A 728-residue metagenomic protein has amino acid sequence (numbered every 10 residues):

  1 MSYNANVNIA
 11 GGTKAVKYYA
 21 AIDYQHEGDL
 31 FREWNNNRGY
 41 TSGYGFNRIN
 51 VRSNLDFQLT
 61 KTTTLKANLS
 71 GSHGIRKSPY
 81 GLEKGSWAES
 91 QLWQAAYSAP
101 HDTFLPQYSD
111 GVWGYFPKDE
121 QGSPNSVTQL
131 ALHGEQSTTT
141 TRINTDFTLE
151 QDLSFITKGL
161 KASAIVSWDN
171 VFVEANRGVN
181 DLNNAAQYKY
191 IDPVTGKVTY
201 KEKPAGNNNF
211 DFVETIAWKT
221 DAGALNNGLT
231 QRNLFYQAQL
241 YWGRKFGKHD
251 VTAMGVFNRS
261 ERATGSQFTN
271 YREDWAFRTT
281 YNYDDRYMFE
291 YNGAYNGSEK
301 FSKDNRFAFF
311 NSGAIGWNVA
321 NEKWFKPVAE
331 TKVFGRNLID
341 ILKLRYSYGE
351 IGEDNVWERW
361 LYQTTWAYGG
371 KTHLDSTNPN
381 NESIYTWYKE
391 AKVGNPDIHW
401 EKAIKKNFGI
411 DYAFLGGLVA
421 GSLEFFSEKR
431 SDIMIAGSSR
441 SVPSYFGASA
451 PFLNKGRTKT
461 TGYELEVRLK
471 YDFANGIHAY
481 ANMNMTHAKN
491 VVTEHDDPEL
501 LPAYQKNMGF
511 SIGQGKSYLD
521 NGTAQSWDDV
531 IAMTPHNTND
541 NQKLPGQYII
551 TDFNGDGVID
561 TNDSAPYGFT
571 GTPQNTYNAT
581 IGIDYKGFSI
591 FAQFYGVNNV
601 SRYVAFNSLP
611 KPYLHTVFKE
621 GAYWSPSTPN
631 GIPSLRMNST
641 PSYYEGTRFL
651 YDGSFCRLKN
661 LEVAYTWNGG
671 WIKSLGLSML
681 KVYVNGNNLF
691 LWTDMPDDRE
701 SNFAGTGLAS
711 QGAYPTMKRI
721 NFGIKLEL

Functional and structural regions predicted by a protein language model:
M1, G81-A88, E358-L361, K371-H373 (+4 more regions): Conserved small-residue
S2-D23, E27-F31, S42-P124, Q136-T140 (+7 more regions): Flexible loop and strand-edge segments within Gram-negative outer membrane beta-barrel domains
G12-A15, L30, T62, S78 (+13 more regions): Short loop/turn motifs that connect adjacent beta-strands in outer-membrane beta-barrel proteins
T13, Y24-G28, G71-I75, N144 (+14 more regions): Transmembrane beta-strands of outer-membrane beta-barrel pores
Q25-R48, S78-Y80, T138-N144, F155-Y271 (+4 more regions): Small-side-chain secondary-structure face that scaffolds active or pore-lining regions
G122-P124, T128, Q542-K543, V597-N687: Extracytoplasmic gating/loop element in the C-terminal half of outer-membrane beta-barrel translocons and assembly
F325-K402, L418-T458: Solvent-exposed loop/turn elements at secondary-structure boundaries
F452-T460, A503-D528, S627-N630, T640-E645 (+1 more regions): C-terminal beta-signal and terminal closure region of outer-membrane beta-barrel proteins
